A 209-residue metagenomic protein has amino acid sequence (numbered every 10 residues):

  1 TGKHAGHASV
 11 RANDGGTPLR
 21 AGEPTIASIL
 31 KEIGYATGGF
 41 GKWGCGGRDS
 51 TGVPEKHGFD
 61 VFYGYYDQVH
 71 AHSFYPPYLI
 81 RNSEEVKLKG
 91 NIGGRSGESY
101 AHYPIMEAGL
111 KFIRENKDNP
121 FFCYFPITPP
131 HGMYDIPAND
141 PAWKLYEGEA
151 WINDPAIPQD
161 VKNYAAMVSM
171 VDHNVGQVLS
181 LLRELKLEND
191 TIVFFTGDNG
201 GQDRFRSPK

Functional and structural regions predicted by a protein language model:
T1-K209: Formylglycine-dependent sulfatase
